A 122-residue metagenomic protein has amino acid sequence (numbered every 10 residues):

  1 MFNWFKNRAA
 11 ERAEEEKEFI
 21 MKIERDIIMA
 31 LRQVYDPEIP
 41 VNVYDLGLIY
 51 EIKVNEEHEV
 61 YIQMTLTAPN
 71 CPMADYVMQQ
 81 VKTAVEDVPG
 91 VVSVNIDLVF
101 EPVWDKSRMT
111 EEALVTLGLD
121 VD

Functional and structural regions predicted by a protein language model:
M1-D122: Domain-level signature for proteins that mediate thiol-based redox and metal-cofactor handling
